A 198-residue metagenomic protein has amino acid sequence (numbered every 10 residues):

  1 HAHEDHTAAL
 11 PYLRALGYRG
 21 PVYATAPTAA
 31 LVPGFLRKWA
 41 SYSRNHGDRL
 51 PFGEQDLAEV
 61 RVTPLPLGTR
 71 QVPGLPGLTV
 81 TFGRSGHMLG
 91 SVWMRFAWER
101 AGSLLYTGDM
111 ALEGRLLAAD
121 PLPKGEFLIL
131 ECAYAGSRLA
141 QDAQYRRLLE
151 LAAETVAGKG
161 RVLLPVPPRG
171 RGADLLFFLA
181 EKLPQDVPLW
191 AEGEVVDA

Functional and structural regions predicted by a protein language model:
H3-T7, Y12-P188: His/Asp/Glu-rich metal-coordinating catalytic cores of metallo-dependent phosphodiesterases/hydrolases acting on
W190-A198: Long, charge-dense
